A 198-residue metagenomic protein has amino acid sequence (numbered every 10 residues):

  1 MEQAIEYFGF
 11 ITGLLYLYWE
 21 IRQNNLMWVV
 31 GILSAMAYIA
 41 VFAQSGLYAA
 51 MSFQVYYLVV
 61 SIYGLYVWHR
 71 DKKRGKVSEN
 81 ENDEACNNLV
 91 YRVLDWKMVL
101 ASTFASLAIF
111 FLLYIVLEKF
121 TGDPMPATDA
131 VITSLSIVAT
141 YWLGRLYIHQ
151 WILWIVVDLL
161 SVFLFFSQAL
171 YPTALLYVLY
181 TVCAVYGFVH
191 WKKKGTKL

Functional and structural regions predicted by a protein language model:
M1-Q23, M27-W28, D71-E81, A85-L198: Polytopic alpha-helical membrane-helix bundles and their juxtamembrane interface segments in multi-pass membrane
E6, I11-Y16, N24, V29-G64: Early transmembrane hairpin module of multi-pass membrane proteins
Y57-E79: Membrane-water interface of transmembrane alpha-helices
